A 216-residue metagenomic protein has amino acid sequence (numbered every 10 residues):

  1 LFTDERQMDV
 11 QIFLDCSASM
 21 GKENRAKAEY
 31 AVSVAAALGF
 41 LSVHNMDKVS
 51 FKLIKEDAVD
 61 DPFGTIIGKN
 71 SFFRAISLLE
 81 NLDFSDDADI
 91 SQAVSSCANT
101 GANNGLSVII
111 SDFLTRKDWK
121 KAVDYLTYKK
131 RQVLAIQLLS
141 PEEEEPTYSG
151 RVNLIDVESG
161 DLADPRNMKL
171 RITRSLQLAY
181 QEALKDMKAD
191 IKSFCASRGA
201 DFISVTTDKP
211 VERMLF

Functional and structural regions predicted by a protein language model:
L1-P62, I66, L106-S111, R116 (+4 more regions): An amphipathic, basic-hydrophobic helix/alpha-beta surface used to engage anionic, phosphate-rich ligands or surfaces
E5, N70, A88, K117 (+2 more regions): Charged, alpha-helix-enriched surfaces in structured cytosolic catalytic cores of large nucleotide-utilizing machines
M20, L79-D83, G199-F202: Short amphipathic alpha-helical interaction patches enriched in hydrophobic/aromatic residues with interspersed Lys/Arg
K22-E23, N81, R171, S175: Short coil/turn segments at secondary-structure junctions
E29, F84-S91, E182-K185: Conserved phosphate-coordination/catalytic loops
S71-G105, K117, L139: Von Willebrand factor
N99-G105, T115-K117, K121-F216: Von Willebrand factor type A / integrin I
